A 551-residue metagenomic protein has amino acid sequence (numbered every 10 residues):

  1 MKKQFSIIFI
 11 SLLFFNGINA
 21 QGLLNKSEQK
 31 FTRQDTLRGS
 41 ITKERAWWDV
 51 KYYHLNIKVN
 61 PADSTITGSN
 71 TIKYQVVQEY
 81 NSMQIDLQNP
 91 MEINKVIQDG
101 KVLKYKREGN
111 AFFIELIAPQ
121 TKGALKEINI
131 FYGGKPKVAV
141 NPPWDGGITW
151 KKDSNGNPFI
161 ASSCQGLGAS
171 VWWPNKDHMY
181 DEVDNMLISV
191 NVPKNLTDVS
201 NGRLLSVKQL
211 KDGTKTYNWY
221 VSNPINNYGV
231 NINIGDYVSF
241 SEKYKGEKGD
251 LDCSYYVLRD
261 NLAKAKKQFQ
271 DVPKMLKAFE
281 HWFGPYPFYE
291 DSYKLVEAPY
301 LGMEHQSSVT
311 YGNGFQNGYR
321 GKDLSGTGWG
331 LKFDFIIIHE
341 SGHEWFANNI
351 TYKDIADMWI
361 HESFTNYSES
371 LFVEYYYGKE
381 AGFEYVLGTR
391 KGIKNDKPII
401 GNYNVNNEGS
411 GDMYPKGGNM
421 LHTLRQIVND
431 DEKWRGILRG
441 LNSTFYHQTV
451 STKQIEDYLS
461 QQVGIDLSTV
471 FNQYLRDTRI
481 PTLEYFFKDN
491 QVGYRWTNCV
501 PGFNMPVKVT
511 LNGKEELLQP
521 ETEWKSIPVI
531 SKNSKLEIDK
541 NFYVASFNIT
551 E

Functional and structural regions predicted by a protein language model:
A20-T67, K151-P158, H178, S468-T469: N-terminal, polar/Ser/Thr-rich
L23-L24, Q88-K151, D212-G213, P528-S531: A surface-exposed beta-strand-loop module
E28, T32-Q34, E44, F131-Y237 (+2 more regions): Extended, low-hydrophobicity, Ser/Thr/Pro/Gly-biased non-transmembrane segments
G68, D177-I338: Hydrophobic helix-coil surface modules that form long, contiguous segments used for peptide/substrate interaction
N89-Q98, V199, L467-S468, K488-N541: Beta-strand-rich binding/interaction modules
S222, M358, E362-M420, F445: Acidic/His/Gly-enriched intrinsically disordered linker/tail segments that often contain short helix/coil "MoRF-like"
P273, A278, Y289, G312 (+3 more regions): Zinc-dependent metallopeptidase catalytic helix centered on the HExxH motif and its immediate flanking segment
P287, S410-V492: Amphipathic alpha-helical substructures
